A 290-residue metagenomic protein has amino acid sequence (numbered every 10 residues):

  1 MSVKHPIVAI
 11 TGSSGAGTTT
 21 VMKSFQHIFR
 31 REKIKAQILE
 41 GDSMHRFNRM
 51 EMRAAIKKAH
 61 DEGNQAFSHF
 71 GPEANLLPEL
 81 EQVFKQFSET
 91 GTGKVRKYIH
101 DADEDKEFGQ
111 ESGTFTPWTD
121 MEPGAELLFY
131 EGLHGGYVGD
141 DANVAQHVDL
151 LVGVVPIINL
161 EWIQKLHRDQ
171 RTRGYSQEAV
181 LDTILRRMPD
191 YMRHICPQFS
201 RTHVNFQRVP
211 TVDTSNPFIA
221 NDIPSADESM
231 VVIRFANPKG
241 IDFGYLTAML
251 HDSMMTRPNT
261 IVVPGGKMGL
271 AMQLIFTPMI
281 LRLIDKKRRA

Functional and structural regions predicted by a protein language model:
M1-H5: Phosphate-binding P-loop
V8-T11: Short hydrophobic/aromatic beta-strand immediately N-terminal to the Walker A/P-loop
S14: The conserved Walker
T18: Conserved lysine of the Walker
K23-K94: N-terminal phosphate/diphosphate-binding loop that engages ATP/GTP or pyrophosphate donors across diverse enzyme folds
E73-L128, G132-Y137: Phosphate-binding/switch loop-helix module in NTP-utilizing enzymes
S112-P123, V144-Q146, P156-A290: C-terminal accessory "lid"/substrate-recognition subdomains
L128, L151-V152, N205-F206: Short, well-ordered beta-strand core segments
